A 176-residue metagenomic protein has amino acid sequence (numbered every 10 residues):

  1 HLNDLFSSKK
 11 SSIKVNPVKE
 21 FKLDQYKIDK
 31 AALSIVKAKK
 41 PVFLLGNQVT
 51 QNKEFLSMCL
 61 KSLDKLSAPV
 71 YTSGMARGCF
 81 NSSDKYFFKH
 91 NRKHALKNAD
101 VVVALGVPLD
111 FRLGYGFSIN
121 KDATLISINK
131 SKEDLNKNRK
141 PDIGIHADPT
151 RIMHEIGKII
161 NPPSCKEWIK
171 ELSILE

Functional and structural regions predicted by a protein language model:
H1-I35: Conformationally flexible catalytic loops at phosphate/diphosphate-handling active centers
H1-L5, N47-V49, K132: Glycine-rich beta-alpha junction loops
S7, K53-F55, N81-S82, R112-Y115 (+2 more regions): Short glycine-/acidic-enriched loop or helix-start segments at secondary-structure transitions that form or flank
K10-S11, A32-L33, A38, K121-E176: Phosphate/pyrophosphate-binding active-site segments
N16-K22, S82-R92, N138-I152: Short beta-strand elements at the ligand-binding edges of bilobed clamshell
L23-D24, K30-V102: Anionic-ligand anchoring segments at beta-strand to alpha-helix junctions in alpha/beta enzyme folds, i.e., glycine
L45, L105-G106, D148: Glycine-rich, N-terminal phosphate-binding loop of Rossmann-like dinucleotide-binding domains
F88-L135: Phosphate/diphosphate-binding loops
